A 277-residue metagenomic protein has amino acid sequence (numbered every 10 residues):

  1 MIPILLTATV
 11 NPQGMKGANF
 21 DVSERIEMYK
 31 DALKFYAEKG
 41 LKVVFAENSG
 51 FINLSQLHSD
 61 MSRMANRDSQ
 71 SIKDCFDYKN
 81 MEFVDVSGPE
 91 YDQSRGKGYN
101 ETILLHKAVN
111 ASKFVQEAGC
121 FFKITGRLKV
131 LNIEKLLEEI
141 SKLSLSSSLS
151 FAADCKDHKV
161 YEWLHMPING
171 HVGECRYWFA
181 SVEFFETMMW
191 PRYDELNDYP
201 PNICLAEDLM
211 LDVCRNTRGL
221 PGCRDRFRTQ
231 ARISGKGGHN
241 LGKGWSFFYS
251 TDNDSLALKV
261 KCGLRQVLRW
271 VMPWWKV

Functional and structural regions predicted by a protein language model:
M1-V277: ER/Golgi luminal nucleotide-sugar-dependent glycosyltransferases, focusing on the catalytic module
